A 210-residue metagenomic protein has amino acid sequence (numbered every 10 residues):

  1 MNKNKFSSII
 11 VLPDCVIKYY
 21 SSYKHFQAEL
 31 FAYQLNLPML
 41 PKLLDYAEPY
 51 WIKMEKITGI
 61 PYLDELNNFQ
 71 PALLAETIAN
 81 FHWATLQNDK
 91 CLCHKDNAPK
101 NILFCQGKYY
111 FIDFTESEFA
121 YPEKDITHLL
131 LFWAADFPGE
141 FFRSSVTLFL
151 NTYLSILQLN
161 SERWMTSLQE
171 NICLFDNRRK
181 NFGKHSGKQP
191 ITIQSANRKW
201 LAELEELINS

Functional and structural regions predicted by a protein language model:
M1-Q34, E55, L63-D64: ATP-binding glycine-rich loop module of kinase domains
I10-P13, Y46, K56, C105 (+1 more regions): Active-site beta-strand termini and strand-to-loop segments that position acidic
L35-E48: Conserved HxN/HPN-centered segment at the entrance to the catalytic loop of eukaryotic protein kinase-like domains
P49-P61: Conserved short submotifs of the Hanks-type protein kinase catalytic core that shape the nucleotide-binding pocket
P61-C105, Y109-Y110: Conserved kinase catalytic-core helix
K100-H128: Catalytic activation segment of kinase domains across protein kinase-like and atypical kinase folds
I126-Q158, I172-G187: Active-site activation/catalytic loop segments of kinase-like enzymes and analogous catalytic loops in related
R178-S210: ATP/Mg2+ or Mg2+-diphosphate-binding catalytic cores that bind nucleotide phosphates or diphosphates via glycine-rich
